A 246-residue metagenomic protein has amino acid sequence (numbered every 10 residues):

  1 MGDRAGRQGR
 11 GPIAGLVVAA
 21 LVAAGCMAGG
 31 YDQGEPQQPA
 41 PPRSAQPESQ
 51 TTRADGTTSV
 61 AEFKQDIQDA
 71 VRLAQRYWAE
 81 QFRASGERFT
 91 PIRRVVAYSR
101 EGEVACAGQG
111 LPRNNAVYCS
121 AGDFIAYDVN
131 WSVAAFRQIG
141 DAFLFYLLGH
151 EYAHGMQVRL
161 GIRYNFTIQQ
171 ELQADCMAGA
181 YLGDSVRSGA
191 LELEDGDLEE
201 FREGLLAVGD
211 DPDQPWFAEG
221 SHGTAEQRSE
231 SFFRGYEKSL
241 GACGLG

Functional and structural regions predicted by a protein language model:
A23-G25: C-terminal motif of bacterial Sec signal peptides marking the signal peptidase cleavage site
M27-Y31: Bacterial signal peptide processing site
Q68-V71, Q75, Q81-R83, A178-D211: Short helix/loop segments within enzyme catalytic domains that coordinate or immediately flank catalytic cofactors
W78, Y146-R159, D175, G179: Active-site recognition of the HExxH zinc-binding catalytic motif
R100-A126: Catalytic zinc-binding patch centered on the HExxH motif and its immediate surroundings that defines zinc-dependent
V129-Y146, I162-I168: Short pre-active-site segment immediately N-terminal to the catalytic Zn-binding motif
Y152-I168, Y181-V186: Catalytic Zn2+-binding segment of zinc metalloproteases
D213-G246: Pan-zinc metallopeptidase signature
